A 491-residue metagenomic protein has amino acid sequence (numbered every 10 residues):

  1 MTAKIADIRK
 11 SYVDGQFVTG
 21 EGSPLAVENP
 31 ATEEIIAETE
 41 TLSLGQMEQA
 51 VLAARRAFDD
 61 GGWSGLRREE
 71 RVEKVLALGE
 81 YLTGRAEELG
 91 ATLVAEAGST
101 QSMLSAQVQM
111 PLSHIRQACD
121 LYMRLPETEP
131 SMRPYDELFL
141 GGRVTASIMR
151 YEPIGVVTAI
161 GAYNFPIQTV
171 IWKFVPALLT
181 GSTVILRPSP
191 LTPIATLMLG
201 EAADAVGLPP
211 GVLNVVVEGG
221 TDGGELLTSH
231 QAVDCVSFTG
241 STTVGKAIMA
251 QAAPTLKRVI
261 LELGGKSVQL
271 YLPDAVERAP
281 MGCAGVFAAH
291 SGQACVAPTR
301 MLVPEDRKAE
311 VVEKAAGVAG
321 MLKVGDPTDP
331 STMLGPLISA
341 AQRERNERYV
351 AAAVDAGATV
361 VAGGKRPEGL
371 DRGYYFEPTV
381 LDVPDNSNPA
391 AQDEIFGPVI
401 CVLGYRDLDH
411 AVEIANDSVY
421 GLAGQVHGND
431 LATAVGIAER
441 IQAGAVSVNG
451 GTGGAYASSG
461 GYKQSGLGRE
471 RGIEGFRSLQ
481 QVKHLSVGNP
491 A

Functional and structural regions predicted by a protein language model:
M1-A95, V354: Short, structured beta/alpha segment
A6, T243-D385, V448: ALDH superfamily catalytic-core signature
T32-A37, V233, L270, K323 (+3 more regions): Conserved C-terminal structural/oligomerization subdomain of aldehyde/semialdehyde dehydrogenase
E33, R71, L93, G181 (+9 more regions): Residue-level signal for inorganic ion chemistry
I35-L42, D59-W63, T158-A159, Q269-Y271 (+5 more regions): Short, well-ordered beta-strand elements within core beta-sheets of diverse protein domains
F58, G62, G79-A86, G90 (+19 more regions): Structural signal for hydrophobic packing residues in well-ordered secondary-structure cores of soluble enzyme domains
W63-L66, K74-V170, L208, L213 (+1 more regions): N-terminal Rossmann NAD(P)-binding subdomain characteristic of aldehyde/semialdehyde dehydrogenases
E129-R278, Y405: Rossmann-like NAD(P) dinucleotide-binding subdomain of oxidoreductase/dehydrogenase enzymes
